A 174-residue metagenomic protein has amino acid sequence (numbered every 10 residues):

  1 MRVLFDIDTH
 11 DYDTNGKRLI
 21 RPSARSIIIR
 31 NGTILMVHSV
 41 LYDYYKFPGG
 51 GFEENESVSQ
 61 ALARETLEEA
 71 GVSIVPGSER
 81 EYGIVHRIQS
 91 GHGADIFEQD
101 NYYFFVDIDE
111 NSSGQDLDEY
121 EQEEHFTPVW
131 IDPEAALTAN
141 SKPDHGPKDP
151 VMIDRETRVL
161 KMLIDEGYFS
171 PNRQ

Functional and structural regions predicted by a protein language model:
M1-R25: Acidic, metal-coordinating catalytic segment for phosphate/diphosphate chemistry, firing primarily on the Nudix
S39: Short loop/turn segments immediately following the C-termini of beta-strands
Y44, S113-Q115, E119-Q174: Nudix hydrolase/Nudix homology domain
K46-G49: A short gly/proline-enriched turn/hairpin at secondary-structure junctions
F52-S78, H86-P143: Unchanged
